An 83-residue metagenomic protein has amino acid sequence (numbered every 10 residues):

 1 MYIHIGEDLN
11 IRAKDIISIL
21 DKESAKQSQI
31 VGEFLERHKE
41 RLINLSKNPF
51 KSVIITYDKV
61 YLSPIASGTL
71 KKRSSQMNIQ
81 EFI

Functional and structural regions predicted by a protein language model:
M1-I83: Eukaryotic intrinsically disordered, low-complexity regulatory linkers and tails enriched in Ser/Thr/Pro
